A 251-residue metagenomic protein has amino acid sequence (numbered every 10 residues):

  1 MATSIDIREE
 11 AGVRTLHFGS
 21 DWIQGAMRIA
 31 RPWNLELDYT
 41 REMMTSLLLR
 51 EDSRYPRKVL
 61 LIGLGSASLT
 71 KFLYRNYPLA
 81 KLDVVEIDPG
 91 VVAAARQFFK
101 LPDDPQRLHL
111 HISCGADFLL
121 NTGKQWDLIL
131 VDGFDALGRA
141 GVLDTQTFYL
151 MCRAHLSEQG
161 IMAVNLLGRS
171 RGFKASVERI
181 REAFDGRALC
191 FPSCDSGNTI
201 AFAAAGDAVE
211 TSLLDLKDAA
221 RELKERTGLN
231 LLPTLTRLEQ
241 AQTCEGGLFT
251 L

Functional and structural regions predicted by a protein language model:
M1-A11, T15, I23-P32, D38 (+2 more regions): SAM/dcSAM-binding transferase cores
E9-A11, L16, W33-E158, S196: The AdoMet/dcAdoMet-binding core of the Class I SAM-like
W22-G25, F134-L137, M162: A short, flexible beta-alpha/helix-coil linker loop
T45, R75, Q97, D117 (+6 more regions): Charged/polar, solvent-exposed surface patches and flexible loops
L79-K81, P105-R107, Q159, D185-R187 (+1 more regions): A generic structural signal for alpha->beta connector loops
R139, L166-S170, T243-L251: Alpha-helical subdomain
A140, Q146-E210: C-terminal substrate-binding/active-site "lid" region of AdoMet-derived donor-dependent transferases
